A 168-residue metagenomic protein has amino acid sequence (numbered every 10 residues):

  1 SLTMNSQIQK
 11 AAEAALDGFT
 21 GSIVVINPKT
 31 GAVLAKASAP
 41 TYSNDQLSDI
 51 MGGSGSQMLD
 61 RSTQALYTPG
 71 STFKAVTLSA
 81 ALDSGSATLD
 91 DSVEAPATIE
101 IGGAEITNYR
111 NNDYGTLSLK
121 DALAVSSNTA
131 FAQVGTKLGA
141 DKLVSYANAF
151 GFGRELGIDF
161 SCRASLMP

Functional and structural regions predicted by a protein language model:
S1-G21, K29: Conserved, well-ordered alpha-helix/loop/beta-strand core segments that scaffold catalytic motifs
P28-P69, V76-P168: Beta-lactam-recognizing serine transpeptidase/beta-lactamase-like catalytic domain environment
